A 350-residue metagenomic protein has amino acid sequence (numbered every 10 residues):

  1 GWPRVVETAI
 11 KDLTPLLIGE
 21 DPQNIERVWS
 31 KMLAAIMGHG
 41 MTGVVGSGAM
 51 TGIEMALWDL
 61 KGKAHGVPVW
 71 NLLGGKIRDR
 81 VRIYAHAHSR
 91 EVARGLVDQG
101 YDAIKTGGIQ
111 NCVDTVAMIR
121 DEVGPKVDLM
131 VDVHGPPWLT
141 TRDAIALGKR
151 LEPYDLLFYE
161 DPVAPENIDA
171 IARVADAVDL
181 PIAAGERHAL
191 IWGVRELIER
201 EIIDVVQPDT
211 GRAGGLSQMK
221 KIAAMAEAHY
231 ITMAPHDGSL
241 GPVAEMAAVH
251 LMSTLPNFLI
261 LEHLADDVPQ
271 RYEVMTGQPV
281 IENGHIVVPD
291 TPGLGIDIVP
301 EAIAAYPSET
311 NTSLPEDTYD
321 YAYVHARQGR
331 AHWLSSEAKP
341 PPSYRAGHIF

Functional and structural regions predicted by a protein language model:
G1-A64, R327, L334-I349: Metal- or metallocofactor-binding catalytic centers and their adjacent structured scaffolds across diverse enzyme
T8-K11, R27, K149, D155 (+2 more regions): Shared catalytic-loop signature of beta/alpha-barrel
L13, I53, G66, I104 (+6 more regions): Conserved, mostly hydrophobic/aromatic
N24, A64, R90, D98-G100 (+1 more regions): Ligand-binding pocket scaffold of soluble enzyme catalytic domains
E54-H88: Glycine-rich, aromatic-flanked loop segments that form ligand/cofactor-binding clefts across common enzyme folds
P68, R82, D128, P181 (+1 more regions): Proline-centered loop/turn at the N-terminus of a beta-strand
G74-V178: Metal-dependent enolase-superfamily TIM-barrel catalytic cores that perform enediolate-based chemistry
L294-F350: Extended hydrophobic packing segments that form well-structured cores
